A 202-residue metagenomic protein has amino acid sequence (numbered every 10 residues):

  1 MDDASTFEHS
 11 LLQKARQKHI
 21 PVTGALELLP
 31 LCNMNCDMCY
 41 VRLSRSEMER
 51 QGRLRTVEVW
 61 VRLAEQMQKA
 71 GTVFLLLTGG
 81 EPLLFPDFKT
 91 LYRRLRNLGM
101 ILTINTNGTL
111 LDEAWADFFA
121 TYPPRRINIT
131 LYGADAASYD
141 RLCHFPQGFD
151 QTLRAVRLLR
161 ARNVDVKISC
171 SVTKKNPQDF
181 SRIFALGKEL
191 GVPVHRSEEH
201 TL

Functional and structural regions predicted by a protein language model:
M1-R126: Conserved alpha-helical substructure of the radical SAM core
E27, C39, A137-D140, C170 (+1 more regions): Flexible, active-site-adjacent loop/turn segments at secondary-structure boundaries
M34, A136-A137, V166: Glycine-centered loop/turn positions within well-structured domains that cap or flank conserved ligand/cofactor-binding
D37, W60, A116, A136 (+2 more regions): Short functional linear motifs
S46, P82-L84, G108-E113, R125 (+4 more regions): Conserved radical SAM core fold
Q51-R55, C143-G148: Alpha-helix N-cap and loop-to-helix initiation/capping positions
A70-L76, R96-T103, P124-N128, D150-L202: Conserved C-terminal portion of the radical SAM core fold that forms the substrate/S-adenosylmethionine-binding
